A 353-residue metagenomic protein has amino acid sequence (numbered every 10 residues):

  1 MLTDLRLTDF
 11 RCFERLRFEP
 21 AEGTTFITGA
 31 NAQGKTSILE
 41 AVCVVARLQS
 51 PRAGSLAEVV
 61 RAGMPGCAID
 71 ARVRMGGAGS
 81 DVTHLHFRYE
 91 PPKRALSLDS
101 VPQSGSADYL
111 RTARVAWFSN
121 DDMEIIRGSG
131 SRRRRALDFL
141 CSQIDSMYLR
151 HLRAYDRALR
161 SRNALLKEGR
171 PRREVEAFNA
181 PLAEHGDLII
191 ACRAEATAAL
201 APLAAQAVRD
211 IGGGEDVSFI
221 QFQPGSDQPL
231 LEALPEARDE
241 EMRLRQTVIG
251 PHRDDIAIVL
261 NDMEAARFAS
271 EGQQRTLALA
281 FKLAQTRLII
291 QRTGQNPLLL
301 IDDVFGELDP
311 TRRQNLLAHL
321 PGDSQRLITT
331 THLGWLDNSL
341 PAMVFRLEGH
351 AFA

Functional and structural regions predicted by a protein language model:
M1-A30, L56, G169-E184, L188-L298 (+5 more regions): Conserved NTPase motor "head" modules and their coupling/switch loops across ABC/AAA+ ATPases, GTPases, and GHKL ATPases
G34-K35: Conserved lysine of the Walker
V42, V344-F345: Conserved short hydrophobic beta-strand within the ABC ATPase nucleotide-binding domain
C43-R132, D138-Y148, A198-Q206, L231-D239: Nucleotide-state sensing region of NTPase/ATPase domains
V44-R47, A164, L288: Regular, well-ordered alpha-helical segments
E124-I125, S131-E176, A180: Long, charged N-terminal accessory/stalk domains
D302-V304: Walker B catalytic acidic pair
